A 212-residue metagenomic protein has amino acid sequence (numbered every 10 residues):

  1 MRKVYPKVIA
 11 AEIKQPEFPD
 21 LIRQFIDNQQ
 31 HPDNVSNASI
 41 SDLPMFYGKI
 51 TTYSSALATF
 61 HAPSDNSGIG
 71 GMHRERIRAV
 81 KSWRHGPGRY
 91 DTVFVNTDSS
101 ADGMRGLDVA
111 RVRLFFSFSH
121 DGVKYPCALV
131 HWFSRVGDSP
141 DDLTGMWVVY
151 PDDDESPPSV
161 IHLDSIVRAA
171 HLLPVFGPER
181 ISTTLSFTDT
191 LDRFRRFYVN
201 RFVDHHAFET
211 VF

Functional and structural regions predicted by a protein language model:
M1-F212: Terminal interaction-prone segments of large eukaryotic proteins
